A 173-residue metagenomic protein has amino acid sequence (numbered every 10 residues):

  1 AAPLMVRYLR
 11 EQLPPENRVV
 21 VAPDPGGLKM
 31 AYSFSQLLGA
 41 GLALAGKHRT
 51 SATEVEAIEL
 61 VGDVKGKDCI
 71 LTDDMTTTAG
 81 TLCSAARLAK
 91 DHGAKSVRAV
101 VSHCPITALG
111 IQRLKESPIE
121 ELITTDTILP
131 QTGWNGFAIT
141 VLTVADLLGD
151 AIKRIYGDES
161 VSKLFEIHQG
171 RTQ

Functional and structural regions predicted by a protein language model:
A1-Q173: PRPP-associated nucleotide enzymes
